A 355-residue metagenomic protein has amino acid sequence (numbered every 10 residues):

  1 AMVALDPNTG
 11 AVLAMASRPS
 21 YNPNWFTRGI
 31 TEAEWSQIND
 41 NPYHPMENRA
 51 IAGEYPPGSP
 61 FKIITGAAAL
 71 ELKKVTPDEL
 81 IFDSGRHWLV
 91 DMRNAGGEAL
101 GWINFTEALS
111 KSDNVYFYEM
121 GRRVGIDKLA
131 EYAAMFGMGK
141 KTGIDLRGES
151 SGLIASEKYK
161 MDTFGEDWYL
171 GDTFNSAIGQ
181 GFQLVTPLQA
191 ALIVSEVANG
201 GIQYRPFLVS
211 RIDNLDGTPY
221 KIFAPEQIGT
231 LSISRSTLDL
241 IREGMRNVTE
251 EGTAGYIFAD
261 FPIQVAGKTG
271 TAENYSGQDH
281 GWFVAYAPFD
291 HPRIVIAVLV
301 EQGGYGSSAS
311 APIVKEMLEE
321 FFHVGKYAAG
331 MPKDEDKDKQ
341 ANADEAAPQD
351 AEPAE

Functional and structural regions predicted by a protein language model:
M2-P60, I64-V298, K339-E355: Beta-lactam-recognizing serine transpeptidase/beta-lactamase-like catalytic domain environment
E54, G303-G304: Short strand->helix junction
A190, G306-E319: Short, charged, low-complexity patches
A198, T249, K315-K326: Short amphipathic alpha-helical signal-transduction/dimerization elements
G304-Y305, H323: Short beta-strands and strand-coil junctions in structured, solvent-facing domains, enriched
V324-N342: Intrinsically disordered, low-complexity mixed-charge segments
